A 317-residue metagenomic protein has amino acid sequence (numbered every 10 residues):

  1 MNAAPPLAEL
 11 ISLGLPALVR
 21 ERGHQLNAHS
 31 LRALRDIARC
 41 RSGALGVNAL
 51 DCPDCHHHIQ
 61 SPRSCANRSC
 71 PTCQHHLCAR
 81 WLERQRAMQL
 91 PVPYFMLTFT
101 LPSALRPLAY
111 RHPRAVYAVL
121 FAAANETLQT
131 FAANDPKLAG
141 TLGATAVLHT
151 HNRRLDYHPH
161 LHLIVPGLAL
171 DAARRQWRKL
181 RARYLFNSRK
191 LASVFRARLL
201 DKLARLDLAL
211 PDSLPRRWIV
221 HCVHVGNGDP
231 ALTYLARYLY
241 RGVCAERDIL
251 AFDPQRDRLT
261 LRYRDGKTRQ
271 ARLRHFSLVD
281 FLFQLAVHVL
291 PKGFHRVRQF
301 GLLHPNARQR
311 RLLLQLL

Functional and structural regions predicted by a protein language model:
M1-L317: Beta->alpha loop/short-helix hinge microenvironment recognizer with preference for catalytic Tyr/His contexts
